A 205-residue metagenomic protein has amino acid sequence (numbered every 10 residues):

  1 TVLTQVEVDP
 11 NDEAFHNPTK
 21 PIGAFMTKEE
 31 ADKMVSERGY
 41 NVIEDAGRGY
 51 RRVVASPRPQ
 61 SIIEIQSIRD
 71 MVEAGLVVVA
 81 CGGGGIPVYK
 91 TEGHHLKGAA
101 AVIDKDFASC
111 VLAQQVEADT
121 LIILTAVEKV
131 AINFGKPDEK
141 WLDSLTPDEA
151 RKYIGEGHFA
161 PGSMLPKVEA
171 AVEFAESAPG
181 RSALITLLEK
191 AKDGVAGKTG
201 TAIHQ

Functional and structural regions predicted by a protein language model:
T1-Q205: C-terminal catalytic "cap/lid" subdomain
